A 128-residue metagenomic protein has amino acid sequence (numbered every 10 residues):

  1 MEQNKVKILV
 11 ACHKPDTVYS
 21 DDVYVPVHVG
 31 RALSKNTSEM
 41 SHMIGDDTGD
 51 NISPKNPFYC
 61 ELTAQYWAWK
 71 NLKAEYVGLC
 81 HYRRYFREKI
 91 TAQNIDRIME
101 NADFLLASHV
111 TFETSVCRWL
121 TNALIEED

Functional and structural regions predicted by a protein language model:
M1-D128: ER/Golgi luminal nucleotide-sugar-dependent glycosyltransferases, focusing on the catalytic module
